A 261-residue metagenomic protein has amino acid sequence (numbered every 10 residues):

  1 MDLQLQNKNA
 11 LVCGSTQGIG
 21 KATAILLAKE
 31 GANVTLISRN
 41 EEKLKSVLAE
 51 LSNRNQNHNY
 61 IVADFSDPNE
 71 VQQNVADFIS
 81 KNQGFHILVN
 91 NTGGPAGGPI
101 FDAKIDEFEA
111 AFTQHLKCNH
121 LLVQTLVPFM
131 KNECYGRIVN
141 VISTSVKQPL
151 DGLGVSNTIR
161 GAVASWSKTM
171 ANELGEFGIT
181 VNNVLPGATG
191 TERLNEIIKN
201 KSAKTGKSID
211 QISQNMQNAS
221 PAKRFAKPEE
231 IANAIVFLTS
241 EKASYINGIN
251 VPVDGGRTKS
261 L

Functional and structural regions predicted by a protein language model:
N9, T16-G18: Conserved glycine-rich cofactor-binding loop
P99-I100, K104-F112, I138, M216: Substrate-binding pocket helix/loop in short-chain dehydrogenase/reductase
V123, I159, S167: Active-site helix of classical SDR
P128, N172-E173, S244: Alpha-helical segment proximal to the catalytic Tyr-Lys
S143: Residue(s) in the substrate-gating loop at a strand-loop-helix junction that position the organic substrate next
Q148, V236, N247-L261: Short C-terminal tail/terminal secondary-structure segment of NAD(P)H-dependent dehydrogenase/reductase domains
G175, T180, I246-G248: Short, small/polar-rich loop/turn modules that mediate ligand/substrate recognition or access, typified
